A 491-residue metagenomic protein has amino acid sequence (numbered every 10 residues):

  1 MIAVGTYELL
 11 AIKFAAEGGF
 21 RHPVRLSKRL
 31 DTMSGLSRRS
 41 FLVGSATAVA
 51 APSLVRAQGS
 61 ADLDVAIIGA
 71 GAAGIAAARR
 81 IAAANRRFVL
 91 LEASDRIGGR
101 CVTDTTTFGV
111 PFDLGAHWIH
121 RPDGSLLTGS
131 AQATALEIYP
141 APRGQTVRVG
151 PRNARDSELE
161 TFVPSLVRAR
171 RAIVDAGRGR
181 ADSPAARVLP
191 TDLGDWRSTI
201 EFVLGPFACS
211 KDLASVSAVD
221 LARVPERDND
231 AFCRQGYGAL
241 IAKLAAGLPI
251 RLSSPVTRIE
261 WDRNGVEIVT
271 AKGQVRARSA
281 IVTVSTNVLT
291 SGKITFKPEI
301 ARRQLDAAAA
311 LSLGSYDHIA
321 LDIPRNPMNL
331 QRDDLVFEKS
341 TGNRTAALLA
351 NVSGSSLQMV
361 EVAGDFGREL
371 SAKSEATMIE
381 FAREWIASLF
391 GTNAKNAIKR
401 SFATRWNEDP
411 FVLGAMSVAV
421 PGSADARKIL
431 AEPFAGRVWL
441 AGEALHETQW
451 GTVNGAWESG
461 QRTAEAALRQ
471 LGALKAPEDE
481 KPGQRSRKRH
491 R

Functional and structural regions predicted by a protein language model:
M1-T32: N-terminal amphipathic/basic-hydrophobic helices that include classical n-h-c signal peptides and signal-anchor
F20, V24-R38, L42-R491: FAD-dinucleotide binding site
